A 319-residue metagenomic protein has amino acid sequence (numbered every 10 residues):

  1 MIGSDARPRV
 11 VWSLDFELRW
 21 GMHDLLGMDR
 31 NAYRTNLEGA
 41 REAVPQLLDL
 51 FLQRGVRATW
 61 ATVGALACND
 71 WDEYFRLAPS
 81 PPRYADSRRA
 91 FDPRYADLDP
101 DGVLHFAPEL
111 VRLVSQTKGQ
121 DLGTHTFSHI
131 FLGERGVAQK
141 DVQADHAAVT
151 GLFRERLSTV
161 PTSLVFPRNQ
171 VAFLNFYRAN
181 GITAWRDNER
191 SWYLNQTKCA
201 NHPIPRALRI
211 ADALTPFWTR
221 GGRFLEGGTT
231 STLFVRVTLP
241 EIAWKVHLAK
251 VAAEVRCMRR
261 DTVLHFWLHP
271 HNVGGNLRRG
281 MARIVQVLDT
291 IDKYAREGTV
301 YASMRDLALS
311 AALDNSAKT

Functional and structural regions predicted by a protein language model:
M1-L225, K245-F266, G274-T319: Catalytic alpha-helical scaffold of carbohydrate-active enzymes acting on polysaccharides/glycoconjugates
F224-P240, H269-G274: Active-site clefts of carbohydrate-active enzymes
